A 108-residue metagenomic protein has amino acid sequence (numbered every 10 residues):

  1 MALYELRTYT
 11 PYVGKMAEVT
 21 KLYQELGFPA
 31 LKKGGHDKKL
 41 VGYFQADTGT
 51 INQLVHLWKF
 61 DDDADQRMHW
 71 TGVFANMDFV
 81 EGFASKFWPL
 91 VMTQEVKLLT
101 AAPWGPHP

Functional and structural regions predicted by a protein language model:
M1-P108: Short S/T/G/P-rich N-terminal loop/turn motif that feeds into the first structured element of a domain
